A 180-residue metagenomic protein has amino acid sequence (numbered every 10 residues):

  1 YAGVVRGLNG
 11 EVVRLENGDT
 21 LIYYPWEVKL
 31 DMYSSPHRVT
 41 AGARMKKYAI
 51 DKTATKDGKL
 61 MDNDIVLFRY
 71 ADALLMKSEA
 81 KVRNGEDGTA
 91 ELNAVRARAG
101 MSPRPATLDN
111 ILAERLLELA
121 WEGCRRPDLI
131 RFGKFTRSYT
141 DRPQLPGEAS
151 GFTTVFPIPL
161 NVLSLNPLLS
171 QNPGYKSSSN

Functional and structural regions predicted by a protein language model:
Y1-R69: Flexible, polar/acidic helix-loop-strand segments at domain edges
A2, N93-R96: Class I S-adenosyl-L-methionine
V4, L8-E11, D19, A43 (+6 more regions): Intrinsically disordered, low-complexity regions
R6-G7, K29-M32, V39, A54 (+6 more regions): A generic structural signal for solvent-exposed, polar alpha-helical segments
E11, A43, A49-K52, L74 (+4 more regions): Intrinsically disordered, low-complexity segments enriched in polar/charged small residues
D57-L60, I65, R96, M101-N180: Long, intrinsically disordered, low-complexity segments
D64-A94, D109-A120: Extended, hydrophobic/aromatic-rich amphipathic alpha-helical segments that build helical scaffolds
